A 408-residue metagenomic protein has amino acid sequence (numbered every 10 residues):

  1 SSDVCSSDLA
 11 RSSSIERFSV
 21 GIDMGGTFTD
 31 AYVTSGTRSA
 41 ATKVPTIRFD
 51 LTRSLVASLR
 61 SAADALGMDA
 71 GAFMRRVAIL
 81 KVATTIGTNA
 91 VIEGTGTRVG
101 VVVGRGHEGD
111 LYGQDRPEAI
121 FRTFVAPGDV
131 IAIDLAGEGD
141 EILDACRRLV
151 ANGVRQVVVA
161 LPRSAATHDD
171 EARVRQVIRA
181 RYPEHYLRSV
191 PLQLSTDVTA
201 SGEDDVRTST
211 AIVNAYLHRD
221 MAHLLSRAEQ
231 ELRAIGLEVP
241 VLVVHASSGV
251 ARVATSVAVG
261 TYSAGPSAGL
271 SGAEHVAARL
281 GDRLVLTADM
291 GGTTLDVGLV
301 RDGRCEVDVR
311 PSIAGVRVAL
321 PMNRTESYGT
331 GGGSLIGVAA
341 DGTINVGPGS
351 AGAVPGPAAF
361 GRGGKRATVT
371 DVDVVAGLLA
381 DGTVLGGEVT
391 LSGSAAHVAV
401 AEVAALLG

Functional and structural regions predicted by a protein language model:
S1-S6: Short, small-residue-biased leader/transition segments that mark boundaries at the very start of proteins
S7-G408: N-terminally biased helix-coil "hinge/interface" segments that flank
